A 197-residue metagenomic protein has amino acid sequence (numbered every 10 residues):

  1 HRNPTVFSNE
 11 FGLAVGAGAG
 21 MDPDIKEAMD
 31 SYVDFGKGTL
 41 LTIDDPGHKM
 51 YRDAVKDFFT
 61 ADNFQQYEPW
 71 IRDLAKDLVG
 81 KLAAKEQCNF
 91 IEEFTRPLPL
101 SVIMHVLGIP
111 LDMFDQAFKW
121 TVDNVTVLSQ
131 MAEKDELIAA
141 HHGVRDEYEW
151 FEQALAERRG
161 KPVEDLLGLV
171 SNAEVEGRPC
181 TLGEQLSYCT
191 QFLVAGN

Functional and structural regions predicted by a protein language model:
H1-I91, M104-F118, V122-A132, L137-H142 (+1 more regions): Active-site substrate-recognition loop segments, prototypically the cytochrome P450 B′-helix/B-C loop
F64, A84, L111, G160 (+2 more regions): Alpha-helix boundary/capping and short turn/kink residues
I71, I91-L98, A117, L166 (+1 more regions): Short, conserved alpha-helical segments within structured domains
K81-Q87, K134-D135, G160-V163, V175-T181: Short, glycine- and charge-enriched coil/turn segments that flank and shape catalytic ligand pockets
R96, L100, M104, E147-Y148 (+1 more regions): Central I-helix of cytochrome P450 enzymes
P110-D112, L155-E164: Proline-centered turn/helix-capping motifs that create local helix->coil transitions or kinks
A140, V144-E147, D165-E174: Amphipathic alpha-helical interface segments
A140-L155, R159, L186: Metal-assisted phosphate- and nucleotidyl-transfer catalytic regions
